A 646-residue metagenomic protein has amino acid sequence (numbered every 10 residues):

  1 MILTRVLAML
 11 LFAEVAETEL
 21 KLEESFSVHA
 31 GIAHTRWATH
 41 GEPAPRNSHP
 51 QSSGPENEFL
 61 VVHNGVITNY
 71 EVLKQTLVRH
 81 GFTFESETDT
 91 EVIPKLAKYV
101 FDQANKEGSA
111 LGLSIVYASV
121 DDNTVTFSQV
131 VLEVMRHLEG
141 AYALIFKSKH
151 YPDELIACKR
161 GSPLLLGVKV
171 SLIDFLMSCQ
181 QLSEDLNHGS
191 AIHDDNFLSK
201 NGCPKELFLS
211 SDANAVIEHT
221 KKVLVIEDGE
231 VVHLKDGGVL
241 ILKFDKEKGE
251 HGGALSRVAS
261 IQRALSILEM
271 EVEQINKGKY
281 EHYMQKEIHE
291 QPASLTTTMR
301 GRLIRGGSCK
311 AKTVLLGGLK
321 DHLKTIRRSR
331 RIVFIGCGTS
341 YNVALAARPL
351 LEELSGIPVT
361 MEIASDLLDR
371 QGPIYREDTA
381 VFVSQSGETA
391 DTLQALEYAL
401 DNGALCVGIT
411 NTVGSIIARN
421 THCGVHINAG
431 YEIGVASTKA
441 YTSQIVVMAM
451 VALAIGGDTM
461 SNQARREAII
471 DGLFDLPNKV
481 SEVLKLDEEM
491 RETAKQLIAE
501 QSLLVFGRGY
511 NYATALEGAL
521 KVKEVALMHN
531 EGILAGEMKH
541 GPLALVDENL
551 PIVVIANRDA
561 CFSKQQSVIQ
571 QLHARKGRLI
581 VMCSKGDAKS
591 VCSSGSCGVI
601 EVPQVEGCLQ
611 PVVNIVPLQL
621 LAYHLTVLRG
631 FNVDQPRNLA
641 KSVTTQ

Functional and structural regions predicted by a protein language model:
M1-K277, E281-R330, S481-L484, M490-R491: Conserved short alpha-helical segments that host acidic/polar catalytic motifs at enzyme active sites
A13-V15, S27, A33-R46, R305-L323 (+3 more regions): Glycine-rich oxoanion-binding loops at beta->alpha junctions
W37-T39, E56-E58, V66-T68, K149-D153 (+24 more regions): Short, glycine-/Ser/Thr-/acidic-enriched flexible segments
P50-S52, K147, I156, V223-L224 (+13 more regions): Replace "in large, NTP-powered and nucleic-acid-processing enzymes" with "in large, NTP-powered factors and other
L165-V168, I173-M177, E184-D195, E206-L224 (+4 more regions): Glycine-rich, anion-gripping cofactor-binding loops and their flanking helix/strand elements in enzyme active sites
F244-K246, G253-A254, A259, E269-E273 (+3 more regions): Generic C-terminus detector
Q291-V333, R376, N402, V413 (+3 more regions): Active-site phosphate/pyrophosphate-binding segments
R327-D475, R508, I555-G598, L621: Glycine-rich phosphate-binding loops that contact phosphosugars or nucleotide phosphates
